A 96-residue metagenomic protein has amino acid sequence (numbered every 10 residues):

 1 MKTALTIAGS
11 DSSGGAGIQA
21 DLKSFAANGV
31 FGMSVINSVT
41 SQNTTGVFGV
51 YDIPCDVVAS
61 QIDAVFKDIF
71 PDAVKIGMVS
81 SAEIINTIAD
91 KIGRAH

Functional and structural regions predicted by a protein language model:
M1-A73: Small-residue (G/A/S/T)-rich helix-start motifs and N-terminal tracts that mark the onset
D72-I85: N-terminal glycine-rich "phosphate-gripper" loop used for MgATP/nucleotide binding and carboxylate activation
T87-D90: A short acidic, amphipathic alpha-helical/loop segment
G93-H96: Conserved small/polar residues in nucleotide/adenosyl-binding loops
